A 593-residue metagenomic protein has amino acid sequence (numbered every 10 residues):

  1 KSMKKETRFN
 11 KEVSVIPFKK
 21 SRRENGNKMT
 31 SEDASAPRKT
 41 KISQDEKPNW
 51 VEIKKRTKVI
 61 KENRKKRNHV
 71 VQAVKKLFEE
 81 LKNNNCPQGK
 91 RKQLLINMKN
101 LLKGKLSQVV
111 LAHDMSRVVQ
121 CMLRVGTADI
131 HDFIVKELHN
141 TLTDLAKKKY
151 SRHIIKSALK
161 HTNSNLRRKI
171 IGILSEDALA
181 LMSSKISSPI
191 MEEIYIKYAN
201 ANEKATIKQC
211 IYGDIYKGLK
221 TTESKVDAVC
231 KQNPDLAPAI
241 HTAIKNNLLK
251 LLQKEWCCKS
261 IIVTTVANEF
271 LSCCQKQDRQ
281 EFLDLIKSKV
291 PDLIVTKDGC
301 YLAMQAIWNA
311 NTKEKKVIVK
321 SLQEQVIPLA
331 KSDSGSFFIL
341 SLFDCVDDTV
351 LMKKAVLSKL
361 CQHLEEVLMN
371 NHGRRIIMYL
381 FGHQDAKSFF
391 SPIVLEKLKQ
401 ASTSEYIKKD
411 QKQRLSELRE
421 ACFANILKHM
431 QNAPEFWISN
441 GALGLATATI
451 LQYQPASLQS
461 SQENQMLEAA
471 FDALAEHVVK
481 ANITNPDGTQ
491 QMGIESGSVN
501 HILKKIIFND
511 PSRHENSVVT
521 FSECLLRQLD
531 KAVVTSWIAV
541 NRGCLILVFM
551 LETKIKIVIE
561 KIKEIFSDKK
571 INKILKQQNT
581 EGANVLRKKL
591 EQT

Functional and structural regions predicted by a protein language model:
K4-T593: Eukaryotic gene-expression regulator signature that favors modular helical reader/repeat domains and their
